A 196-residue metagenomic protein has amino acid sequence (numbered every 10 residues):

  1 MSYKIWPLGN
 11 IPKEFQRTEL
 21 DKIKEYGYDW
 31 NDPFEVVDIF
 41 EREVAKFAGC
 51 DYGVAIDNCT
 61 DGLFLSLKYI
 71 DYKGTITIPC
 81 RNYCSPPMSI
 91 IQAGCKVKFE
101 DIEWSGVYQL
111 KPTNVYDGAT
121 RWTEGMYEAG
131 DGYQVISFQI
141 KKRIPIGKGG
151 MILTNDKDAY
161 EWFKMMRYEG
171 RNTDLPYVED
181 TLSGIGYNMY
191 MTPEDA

Functional and structural regions predicted by a protein language model:
M1-Y72, A93, Y190-D195: Conserved PLP-binding active-site segment in aminotransferase class I/II-type PLP enzymes
D51, G74, P112, G132 (+1 more regions): Short coil/turn segments at beta-strand junctions that form active-site/ligand-binding loops
A55, I78-P79, I152: Conserved SAM-binding loop
D61, C84-S85, D158: Short alpha-helical
F64-L65, P87-M88, E161: Alpha-helical elements of the RecA-like P-loop NTPase motor core of helicases
K68-M126: PLP-dependent aminotransferase-like
W122-E124, G130-A196: Active-site region of PLP-dependent enzymes
